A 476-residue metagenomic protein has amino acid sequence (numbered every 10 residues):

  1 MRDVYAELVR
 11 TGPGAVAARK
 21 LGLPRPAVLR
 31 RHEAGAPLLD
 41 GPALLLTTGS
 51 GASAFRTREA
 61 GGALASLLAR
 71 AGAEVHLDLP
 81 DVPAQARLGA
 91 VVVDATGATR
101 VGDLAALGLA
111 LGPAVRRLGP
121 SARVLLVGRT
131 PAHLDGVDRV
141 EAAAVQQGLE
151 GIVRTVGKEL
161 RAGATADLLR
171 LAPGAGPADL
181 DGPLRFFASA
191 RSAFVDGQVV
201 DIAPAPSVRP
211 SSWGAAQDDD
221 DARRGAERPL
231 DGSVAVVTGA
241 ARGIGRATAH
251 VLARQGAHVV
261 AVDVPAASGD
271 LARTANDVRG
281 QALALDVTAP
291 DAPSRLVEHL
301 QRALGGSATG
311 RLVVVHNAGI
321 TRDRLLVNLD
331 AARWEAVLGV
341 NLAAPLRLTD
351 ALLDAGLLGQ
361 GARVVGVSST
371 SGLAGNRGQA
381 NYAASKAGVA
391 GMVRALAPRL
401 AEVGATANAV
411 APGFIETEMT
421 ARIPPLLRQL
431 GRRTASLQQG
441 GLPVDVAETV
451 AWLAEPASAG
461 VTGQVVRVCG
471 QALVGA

Functional and structural regions predicted by a protein language model:
D103, L325-L326, D330-W334, G431: Substrate-binding pocket helix/loop in short-chain dehydrogenase/reductase
E141, V145-L149, T349, S385 (+1 more regions): Active-site helix of classical SDR
K158-E159, D354, P398-R399, A459: Alpha-helical segment proximal to the catalytic Tyr-Lys
A162-T165, F194-G197, G361, A401 (+2 more regions): Short, small/polar-rich loop/turn modules that mediate ligand/substrate recognition or access, typified
L171-L180, A435-V446, A457: A conserved structural motif in NAD(P)-dependent oxidoreductases
G197-G232, A374, T462-A476: Short C-terminal tail/terminal secondary-structure segment of NAD(P)H-dependent dehydrogenase/reductase domains
S369: Residue(s) in the substrate-gating loop at a strand-loop-helix junction that position the organic substrate next
